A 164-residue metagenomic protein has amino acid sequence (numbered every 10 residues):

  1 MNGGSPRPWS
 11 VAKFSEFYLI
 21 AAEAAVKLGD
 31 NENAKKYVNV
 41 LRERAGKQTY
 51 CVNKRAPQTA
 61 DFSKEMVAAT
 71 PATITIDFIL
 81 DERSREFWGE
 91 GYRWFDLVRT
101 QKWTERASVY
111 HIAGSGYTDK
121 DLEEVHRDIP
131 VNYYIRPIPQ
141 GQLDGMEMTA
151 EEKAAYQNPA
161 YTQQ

Functional and structural regions predicted by a protein language model:
M1-R44: C-terminal substrate/ligand-recognition segments
M1-V11, R42, A56-Q164: Long, intrinsically disordered, low-complexity segments
Q48-V52: Boundary/linker segments of alpha-helical solenoid repeat arrays
